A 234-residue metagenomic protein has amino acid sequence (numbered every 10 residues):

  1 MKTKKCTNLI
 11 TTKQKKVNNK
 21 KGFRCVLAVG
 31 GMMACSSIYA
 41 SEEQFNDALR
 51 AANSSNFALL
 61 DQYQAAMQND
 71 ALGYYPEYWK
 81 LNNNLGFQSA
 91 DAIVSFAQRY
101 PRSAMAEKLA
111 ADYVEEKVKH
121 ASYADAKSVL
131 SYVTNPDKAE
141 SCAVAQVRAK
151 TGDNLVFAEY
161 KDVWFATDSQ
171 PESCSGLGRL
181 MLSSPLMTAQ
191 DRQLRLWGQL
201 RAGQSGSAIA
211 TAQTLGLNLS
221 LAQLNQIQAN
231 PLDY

Functional and structural regions predicted by a protein language model:
M1-K20: N-terminal secretory signal peptides that target proteins for export/translocation
Q14, G22-F23, D47, R195: A residue-level detector for conformationally permissive "hinge/kink" positions
F23-G31: Sec-dependent signal peptide hydrophobic core
A34-S37: N-terminal signal peptide c-region/cleavage motif recognized by signal peptidases
Y39-P101, E107-Y234: Extracytoplasmic and endomembrane cell-envelope/extracellular-matrix remodeling and assembly machinery
